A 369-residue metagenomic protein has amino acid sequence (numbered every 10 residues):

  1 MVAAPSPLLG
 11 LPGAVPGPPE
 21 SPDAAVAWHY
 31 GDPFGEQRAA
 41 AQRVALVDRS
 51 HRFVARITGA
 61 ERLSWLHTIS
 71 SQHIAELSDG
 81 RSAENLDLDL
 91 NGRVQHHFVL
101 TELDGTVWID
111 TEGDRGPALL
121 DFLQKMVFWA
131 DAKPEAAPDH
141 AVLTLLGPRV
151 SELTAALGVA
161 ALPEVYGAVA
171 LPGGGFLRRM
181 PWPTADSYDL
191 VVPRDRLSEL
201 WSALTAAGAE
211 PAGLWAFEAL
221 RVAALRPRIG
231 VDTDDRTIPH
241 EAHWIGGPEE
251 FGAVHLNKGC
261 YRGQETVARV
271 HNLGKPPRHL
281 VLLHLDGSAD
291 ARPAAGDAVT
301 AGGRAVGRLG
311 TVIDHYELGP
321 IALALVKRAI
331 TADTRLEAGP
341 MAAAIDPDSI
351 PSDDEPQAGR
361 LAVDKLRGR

Functional and structural regions predicted by a protein language model:
M1-L88, R93-Q95: Acidic, proline/glycine-enriched N-terminal capping motif
A45-L46, V54, H96-R228: Acidic, low-complexity central loop/insert segments
R56-R62, L145-S151, H284-P293: Short, surface-exposed ligand-recognition loops at beta-strand->loop->(often short) alpha-helix junctions that present
G59, I109, G147, L190 (+3 more regions): Residue-level signal for inorganic ion chemistry
I69-I74, L123-F128, L204-A209, H271 (+2 more regions): Short, solvent-exposed amphipathic alpha-helical segments in soluble enzyme and RNA/protein-processing domains
D79-R81, P163-V169, L225, G230 (+4 more regions): Glycine-centered loop/turn motifs
F98, A242-V254, K258-Q264, A268-R369: Glycine-rich, small/acidic residue-mixed loop/short-helix segments
V191-H284: Anionic-ligand-binding alpha/beta catalytic cores of soluble enzymes and soluble regulatory domains that recognize
